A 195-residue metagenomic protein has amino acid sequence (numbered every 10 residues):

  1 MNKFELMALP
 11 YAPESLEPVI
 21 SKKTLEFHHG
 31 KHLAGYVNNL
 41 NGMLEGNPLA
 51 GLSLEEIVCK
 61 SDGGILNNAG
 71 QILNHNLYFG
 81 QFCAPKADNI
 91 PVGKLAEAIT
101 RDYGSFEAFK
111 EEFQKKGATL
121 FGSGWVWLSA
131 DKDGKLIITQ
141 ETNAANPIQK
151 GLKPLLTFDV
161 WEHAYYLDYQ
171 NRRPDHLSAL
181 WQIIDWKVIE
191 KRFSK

Functional and structural regions predicted by a protein language model:
M1-K195: Feature for soluble, non-membrane regions of globular proteins
